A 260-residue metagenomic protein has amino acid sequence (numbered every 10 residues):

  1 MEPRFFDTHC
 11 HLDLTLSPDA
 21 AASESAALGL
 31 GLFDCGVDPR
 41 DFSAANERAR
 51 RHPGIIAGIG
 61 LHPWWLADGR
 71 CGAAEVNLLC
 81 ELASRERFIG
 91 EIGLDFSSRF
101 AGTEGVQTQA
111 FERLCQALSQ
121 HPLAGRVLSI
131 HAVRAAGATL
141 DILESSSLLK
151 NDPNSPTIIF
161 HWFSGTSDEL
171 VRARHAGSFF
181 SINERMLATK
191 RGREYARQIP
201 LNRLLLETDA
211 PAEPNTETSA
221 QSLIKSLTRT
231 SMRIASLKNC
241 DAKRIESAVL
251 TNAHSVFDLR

Functional and structural regions predicted by a protein language model:
M1-R260: Mid-domain alpha/beta scaffold segments of enzyme catalytic cores
